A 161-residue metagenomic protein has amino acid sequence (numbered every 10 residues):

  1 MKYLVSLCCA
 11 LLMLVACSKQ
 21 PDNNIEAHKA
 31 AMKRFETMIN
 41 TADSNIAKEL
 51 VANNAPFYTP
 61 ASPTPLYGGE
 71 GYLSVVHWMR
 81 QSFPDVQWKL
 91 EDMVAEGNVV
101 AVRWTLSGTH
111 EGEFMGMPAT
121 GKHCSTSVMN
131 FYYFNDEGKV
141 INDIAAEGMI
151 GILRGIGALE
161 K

Functional and structural regions predicted by a protein language model:
M1-L4: Positively charged n-region of N-terminal signal peptides that target proteins for export
S6-V15: Bacterial N-terminal signal peptides
C17-N53, L159-K161: Short, low-complexity N-terminal intrinsically disordered segments enriched in polar/charged residues
A27, S44-G97: A solvent-exposed, acidic/Ser-Thr-rich amphipathic alpha-helical stretch
F35, I46-K48, A55, Y72 (+3 more regions): Hydrophobic pocket/interface hotspot
A61, V94, L106-G108, E147: A mature extracytoplasmic/lumenal domain signature
A101, S125-R154: Short beta-strand edge/turn micro-motifs at domain boundaries
T105-D136: Exposed beta-sheet edge and beta->alpha loop/turn motif
